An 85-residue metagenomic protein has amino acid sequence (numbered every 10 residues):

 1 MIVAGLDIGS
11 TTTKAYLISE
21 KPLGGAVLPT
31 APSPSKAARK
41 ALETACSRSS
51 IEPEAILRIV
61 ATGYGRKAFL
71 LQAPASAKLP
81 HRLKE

Functional and structural regions predicted by a protein language model:
G5-T44: Short glycine-rich, Thr/Ser-proximal phosphate-binding strand/loop in the N-terminal lobe of ATP-dependent enzymes
G24-T30, S49-E85: Short beta-strand-loop/turn "lid" adjacent to the catalytic site in phosphate-handling enzymes
